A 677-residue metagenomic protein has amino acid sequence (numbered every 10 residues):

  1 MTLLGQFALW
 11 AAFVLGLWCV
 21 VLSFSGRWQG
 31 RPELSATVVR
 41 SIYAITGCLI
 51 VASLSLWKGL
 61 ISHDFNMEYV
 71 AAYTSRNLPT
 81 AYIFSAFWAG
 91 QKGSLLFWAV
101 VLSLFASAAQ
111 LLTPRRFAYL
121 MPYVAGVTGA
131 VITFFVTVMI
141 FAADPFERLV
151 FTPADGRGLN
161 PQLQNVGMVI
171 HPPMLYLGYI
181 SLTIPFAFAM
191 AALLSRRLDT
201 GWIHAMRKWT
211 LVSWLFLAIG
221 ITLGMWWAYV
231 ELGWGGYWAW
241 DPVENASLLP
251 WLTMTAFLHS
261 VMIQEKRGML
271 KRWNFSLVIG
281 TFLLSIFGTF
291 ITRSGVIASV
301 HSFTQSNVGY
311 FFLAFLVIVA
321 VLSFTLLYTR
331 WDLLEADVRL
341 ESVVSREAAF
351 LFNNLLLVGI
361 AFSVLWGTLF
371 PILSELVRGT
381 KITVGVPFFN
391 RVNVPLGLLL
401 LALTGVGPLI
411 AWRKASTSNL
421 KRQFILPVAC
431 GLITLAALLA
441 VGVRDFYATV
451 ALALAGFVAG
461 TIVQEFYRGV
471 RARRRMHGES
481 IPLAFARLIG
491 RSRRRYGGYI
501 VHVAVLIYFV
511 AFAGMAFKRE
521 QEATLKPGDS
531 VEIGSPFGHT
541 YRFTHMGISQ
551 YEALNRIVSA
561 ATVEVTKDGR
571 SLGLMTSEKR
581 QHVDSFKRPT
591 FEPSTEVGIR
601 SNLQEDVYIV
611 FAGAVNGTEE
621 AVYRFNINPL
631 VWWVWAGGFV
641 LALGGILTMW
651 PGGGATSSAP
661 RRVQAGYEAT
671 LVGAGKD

Functional and structural regions predicted by a protein language model:
M1-D677: Solvent-exposed, non-transmembrane regions of integral membrane proteins
